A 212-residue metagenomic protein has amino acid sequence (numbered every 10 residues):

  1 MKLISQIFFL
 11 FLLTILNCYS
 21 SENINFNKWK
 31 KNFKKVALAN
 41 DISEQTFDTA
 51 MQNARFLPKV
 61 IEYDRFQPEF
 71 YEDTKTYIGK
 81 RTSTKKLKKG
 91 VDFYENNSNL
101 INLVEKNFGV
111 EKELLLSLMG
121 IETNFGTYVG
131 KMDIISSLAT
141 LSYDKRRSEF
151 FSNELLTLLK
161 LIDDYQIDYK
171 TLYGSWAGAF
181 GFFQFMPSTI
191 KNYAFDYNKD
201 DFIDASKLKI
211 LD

Functional and structural regions predicted by a protein language model:
K2-L13: Sec-dependent signal peptide recognition, specifically the positively charged N-region followed immediately by
C18-S20: Boundary at the C-terminal end of the N-terminal hydrophobic targeting segment
E22-I24: General secondary-structure propensity
F26-E44, D48: Mature N-terminal segment immediately following signal peptide/propeptide cleavage in secreted/periplasmic
D41-D212: Catalytic glycan-binding domains that act on GlcNAc-containing polysaccharides
